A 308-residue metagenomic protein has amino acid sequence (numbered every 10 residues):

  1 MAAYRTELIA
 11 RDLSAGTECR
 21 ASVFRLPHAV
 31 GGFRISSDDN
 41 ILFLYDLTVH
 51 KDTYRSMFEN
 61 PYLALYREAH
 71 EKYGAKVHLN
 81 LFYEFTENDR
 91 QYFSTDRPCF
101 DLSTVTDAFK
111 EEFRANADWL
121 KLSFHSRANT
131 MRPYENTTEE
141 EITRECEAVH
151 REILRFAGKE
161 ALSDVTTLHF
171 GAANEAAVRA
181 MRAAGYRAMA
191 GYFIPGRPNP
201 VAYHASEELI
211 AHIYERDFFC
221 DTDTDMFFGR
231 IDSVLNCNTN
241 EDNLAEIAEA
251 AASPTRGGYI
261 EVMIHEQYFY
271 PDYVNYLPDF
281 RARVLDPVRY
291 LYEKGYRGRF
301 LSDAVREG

Functional and structural regions predicted by a protein language model:
A2-T6: Exposed beta-strand face motif in extracellular beta-rich ectodomains
A10-D12: Conserved structural position at the C-terminal beta-strand of extracellular beta-sandwich adhesion modules
G16-E111: Active-site beta->alpha N-cap acidic-glycine motif
V30-G31, E71-H78, A115-K121, K159-D164 (+3 more regions): Loop/turn elements at helix/coil->beta-strand transitions in domains of secreted/extracellular proteins
K51-Y66, T95-F109, E139-E152, N240-E249 (+1 more regions): Well-ordered, non-membrane alpha-helical segments in soluble/globular domains
S56, D89-D101, E160-A161, T167-E266: Active-site-adjacent pocket scaffolds in enzyme catalytic domains
K76-N174, G196-P200, E266-Y270: Metal-dependent polysaccharide deacetylase catalytic core of the NodB/CE4 family, i.e., the active-site-bearing domain
M189-F193, I264-G308: C-terminal domain-boundary segment and adjacent tail
